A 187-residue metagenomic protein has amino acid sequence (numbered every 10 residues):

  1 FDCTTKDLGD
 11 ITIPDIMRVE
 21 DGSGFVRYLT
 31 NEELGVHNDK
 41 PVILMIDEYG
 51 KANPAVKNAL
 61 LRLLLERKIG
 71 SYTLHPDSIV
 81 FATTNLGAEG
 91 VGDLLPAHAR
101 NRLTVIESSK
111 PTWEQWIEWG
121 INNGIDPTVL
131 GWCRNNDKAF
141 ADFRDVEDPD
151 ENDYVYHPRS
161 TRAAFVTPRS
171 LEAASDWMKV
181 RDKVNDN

Functional and structural regions predicted by a protein language model:
F1-N135: AAA+ P-loop NTPase catalytic core and its hallmark functional loops
G120-N187: Conserved AAA+ ATPase small/helical "lid" subdomain
